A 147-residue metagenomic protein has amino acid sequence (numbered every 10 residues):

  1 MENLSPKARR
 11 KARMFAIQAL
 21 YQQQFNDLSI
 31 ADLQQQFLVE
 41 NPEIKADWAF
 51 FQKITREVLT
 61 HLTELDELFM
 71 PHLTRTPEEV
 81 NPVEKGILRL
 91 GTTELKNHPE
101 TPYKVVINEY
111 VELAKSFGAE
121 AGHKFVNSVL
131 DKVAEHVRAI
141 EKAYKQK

Functional and structural regions predicted by a protein language model:
M1-S116, E120-H123, N127-K147: N-terminal interaction/assembly modules
